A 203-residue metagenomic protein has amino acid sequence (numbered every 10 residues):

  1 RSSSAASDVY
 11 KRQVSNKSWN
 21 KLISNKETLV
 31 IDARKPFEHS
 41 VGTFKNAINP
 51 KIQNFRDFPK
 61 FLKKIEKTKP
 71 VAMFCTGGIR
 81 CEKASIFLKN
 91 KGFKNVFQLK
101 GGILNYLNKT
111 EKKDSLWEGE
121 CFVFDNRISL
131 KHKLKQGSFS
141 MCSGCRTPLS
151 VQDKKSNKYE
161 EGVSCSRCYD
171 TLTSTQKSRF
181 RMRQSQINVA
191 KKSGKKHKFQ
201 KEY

Functional and structural regions predicted by a protein language model:
R1-A6, Y10: Single conserved hydrophobic/aromatic residue that forms the stacking wall/gate of nucleotide- or nucleobase-binding
N20-S24, T28, K45-V71, K113: Helix-loop module immediately N-terminal to the HCX5R catalytic loop in PTP-like cysteine phosphatase domains
F58-Y106: Catalytic cysteine-centered active loop of the rhodanese-like fold, especially the PTP/DSP P-loop
C142-C145, C165-C168: Short cysteine-rich clusters marking metal-coordination/redox-active sites
L149, Y169-L172: Cys/His-rich microdomains that often coordinate metals
V151-K154, S174-T175: Short, non-ligating residues that shape and space the ligands of small metal-coordination modules and catalytic
D153-G162: Short linker/helix segments within small regulatory modules
T175-Y203: Long, charge-rich boundary regions
